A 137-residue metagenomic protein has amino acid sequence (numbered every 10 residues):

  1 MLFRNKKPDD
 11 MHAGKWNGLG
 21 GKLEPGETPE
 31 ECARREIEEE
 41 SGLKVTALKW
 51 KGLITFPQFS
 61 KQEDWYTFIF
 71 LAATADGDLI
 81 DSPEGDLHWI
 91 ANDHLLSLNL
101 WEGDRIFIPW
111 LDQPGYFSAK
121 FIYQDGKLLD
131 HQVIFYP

Functional and structural regions predicted by a protein language model:
M1-N17, V45-K49, E63: N-terminal strand-loop-strand
K7, H12, L19, A75 (+3 more regions): Glycine-rich, flexible loop/turn motifs
K7, T55, G126: Residues that form or immediately flank small-molecule/cofactor binding pockets and catalytic motifs
L23-T46, F56-W110, H131-P137: Unchanged
G52: Catalytic phosphate/metal-binding cores of nucleic-acid and nucleotide-processing enzymes, i.e., regions that mediate
D112-P137: Charged phosphate-binding loop/patch that engages nucleotide di/tri-phosphates or the phosphate backbone of nucleic
